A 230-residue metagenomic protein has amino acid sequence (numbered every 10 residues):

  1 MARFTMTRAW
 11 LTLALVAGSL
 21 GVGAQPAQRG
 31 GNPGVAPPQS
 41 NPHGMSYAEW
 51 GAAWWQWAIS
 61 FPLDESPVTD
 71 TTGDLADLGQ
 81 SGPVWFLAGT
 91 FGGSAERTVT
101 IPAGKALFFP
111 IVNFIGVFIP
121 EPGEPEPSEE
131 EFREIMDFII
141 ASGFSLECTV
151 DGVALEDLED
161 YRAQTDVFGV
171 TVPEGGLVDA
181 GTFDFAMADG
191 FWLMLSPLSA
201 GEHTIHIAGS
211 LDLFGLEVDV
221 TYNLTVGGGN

Functional and structural regions predicted by a protein language model:
M1-L11: Bacterial N-terminal signal peptides that target proteins for export
W10-S19: Bacterial N-terminal signal peptides
G21-P26: Sec/Tat signal peptide C-region and signal peptidase I cleavage site
A27-V84, L216-N230: N-terminal segment immediately downstream of the Sec signal-peptide cleavage site in secreted/extracellular proteins
G44-A58, T100-I115, G201: Short, solvent-exposed linear motifs at loop/edge-of-secondary-structure regions
G51, P83-A88, A106-V112, M187-S196 (+1 more regions): Ordered hydrophobic segments in well-structured contexts
V84-T171: Extracellular-facing segments of soluble proteins and assemblies that are Gly/Ser/Thr-biased and enriched in aromatics
S142-E202, A208-N230: Extended, well-structured beta-strand/loop surface patches that form recognition or cofactor-anchoring regions within
